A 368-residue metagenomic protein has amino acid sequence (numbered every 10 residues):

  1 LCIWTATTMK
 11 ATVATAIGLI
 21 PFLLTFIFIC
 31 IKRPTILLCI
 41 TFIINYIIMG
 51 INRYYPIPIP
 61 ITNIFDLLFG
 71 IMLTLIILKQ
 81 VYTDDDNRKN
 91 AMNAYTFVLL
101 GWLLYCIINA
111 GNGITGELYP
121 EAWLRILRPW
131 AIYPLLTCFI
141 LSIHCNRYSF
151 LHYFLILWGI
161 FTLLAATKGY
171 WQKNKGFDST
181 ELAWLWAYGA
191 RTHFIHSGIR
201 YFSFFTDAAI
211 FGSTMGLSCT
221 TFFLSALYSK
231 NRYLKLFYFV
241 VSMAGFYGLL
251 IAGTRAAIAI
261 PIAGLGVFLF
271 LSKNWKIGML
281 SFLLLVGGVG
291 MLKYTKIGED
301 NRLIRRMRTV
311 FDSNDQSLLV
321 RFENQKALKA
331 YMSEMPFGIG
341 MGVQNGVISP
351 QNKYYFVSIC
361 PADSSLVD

Functional and structural regions predicted by a protein language model:
L1-V81, I108-N112: N-terminal signal-anchor transmembrane segment
F22-I27, L103, I107-G111, L135-T137 (+3 more regions): Alpha-helical transmembrane segments of multi-pass inner-membrane proteins
L24-P34, T74-N87, F139-F150, F223-K230 (+1 more regions): Structural signal for the C-terminal ends of transmembrane alpha-helices and the immediately following loop
C30-F42, N87-L100, L151-W158, L234-Y238: Membrane-interfacial loop-to-transmembrane alpha-helix junctions, especially the N-terminal start
N63-M72, A94-L104, L118-I143, L157 (+1 more regions): Aromatic-anchored transmembrane helix interface
A122-R128, H193-A208, S313, V320: Short aromatic-rich membrane-water interface segments that cap or initiate transmembrane helices in multi-pass membrane
T167, K173-G176, A252, L269-D312 (+2 more regions): A membrane-periplasm/extracellular boundary helix in multi-pass inner-membrane enzymes that assemble envelope glycans
I195, G298, R308-D368: Long extracytoplasmic/lumenal interhelical loops at the membrane interface of multi-pass membrane proteins
